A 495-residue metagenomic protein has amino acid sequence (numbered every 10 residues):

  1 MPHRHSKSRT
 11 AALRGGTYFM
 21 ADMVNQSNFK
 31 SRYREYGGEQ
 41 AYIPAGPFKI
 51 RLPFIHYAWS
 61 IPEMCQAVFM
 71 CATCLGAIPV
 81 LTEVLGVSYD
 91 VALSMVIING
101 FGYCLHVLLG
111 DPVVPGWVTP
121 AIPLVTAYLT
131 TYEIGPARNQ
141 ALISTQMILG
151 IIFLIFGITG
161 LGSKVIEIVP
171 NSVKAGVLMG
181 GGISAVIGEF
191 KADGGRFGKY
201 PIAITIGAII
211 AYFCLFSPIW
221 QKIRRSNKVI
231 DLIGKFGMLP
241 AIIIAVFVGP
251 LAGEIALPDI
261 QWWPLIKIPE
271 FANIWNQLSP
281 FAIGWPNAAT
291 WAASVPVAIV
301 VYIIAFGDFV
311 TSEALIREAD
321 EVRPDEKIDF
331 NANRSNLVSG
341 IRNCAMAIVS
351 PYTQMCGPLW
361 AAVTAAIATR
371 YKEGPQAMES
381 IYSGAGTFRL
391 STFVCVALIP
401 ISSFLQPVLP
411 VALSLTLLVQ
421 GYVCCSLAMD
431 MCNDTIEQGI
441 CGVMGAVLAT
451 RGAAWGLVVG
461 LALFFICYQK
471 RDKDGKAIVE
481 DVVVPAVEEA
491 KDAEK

Functional and structural regions predicted by a protein language model:
M1-F19: N-terminal amphipathic/basic-hydrophobic helices that include classical n-h-c signal peptides and signal-anchor
G15, R138-I255, S383-K491: Membrane-embedded alpha-helical modules
F19-Y89, S226-F330, V479-A490: Helix-loop-helix hairpins and the membrane-proximal interhelical loops of multi-pass alpha-helical transport proteins
Q40, L161-V169, V186, F190-D193 (+4 more regions): Hydrophobic alpha-helical segments of integral membrane proteins, encompassing both true transmembrane helices
Y42-W59, Q66-I78, N99, L105-L178 (+1 more regions): Helix-loop-helix junctions within the multi-pass membrane cores of secondary transporters/permeases
P79-L85, Y103, Y128, G442-T450: Generic transmembrane alpha-helix motif of multi-pass integral membrane proteins
P79-L93, L129-A141, K191-G194: Helix-coil boundary and interhelical linker segments in multi-pass alpha-helical membrane proteins
L81-T82, V125, V165, V186 (+3 more regions): Hydrophobic alpha-helical interface/terminus motif in multipass membrane transporters
